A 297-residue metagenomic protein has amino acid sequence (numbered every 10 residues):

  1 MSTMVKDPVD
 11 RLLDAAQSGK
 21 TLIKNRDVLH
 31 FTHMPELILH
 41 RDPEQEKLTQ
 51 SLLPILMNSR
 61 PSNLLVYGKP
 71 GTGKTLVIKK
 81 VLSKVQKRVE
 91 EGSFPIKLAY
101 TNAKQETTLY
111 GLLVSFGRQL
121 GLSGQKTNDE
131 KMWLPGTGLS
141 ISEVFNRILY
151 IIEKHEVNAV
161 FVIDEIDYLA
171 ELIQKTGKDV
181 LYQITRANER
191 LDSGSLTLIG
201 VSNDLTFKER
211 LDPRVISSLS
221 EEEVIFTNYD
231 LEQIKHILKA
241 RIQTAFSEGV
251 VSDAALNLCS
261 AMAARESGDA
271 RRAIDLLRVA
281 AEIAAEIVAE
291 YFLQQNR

Functional and structural regions predicted by a protein language model:
M1-S62, K84: A short, basic N-terminal segment
V5-T21, H30, P61, Q105-I237 (+2 more regions): Mid-core helix/loop region of P-loop NTP-binding domains shared across ATPases and GTPases
T49, L82, Q86-K87, L205-T206: Charge-rich, low-complexity intrinsically disordered linkers/tails that border or connect globular domains
T49-L56, Q86, L149, E153 (+1 more regions): Generic structural signal for well-ordered alpha-helical scaffold segments
S59-K84: Walker A/P-loop nucleotide-binding motif
N63-L65, R88-K104: Conserved catalytic segments around the Walker B and adjacent sensor/switch elements of P-loop NTPase domains
I242-Q243: Conserved phosphate-handling catalytic cores of large alpha/beta enzymes
A284-R297: Conserved C-terminal helix/linker of AAA+ ATPases
